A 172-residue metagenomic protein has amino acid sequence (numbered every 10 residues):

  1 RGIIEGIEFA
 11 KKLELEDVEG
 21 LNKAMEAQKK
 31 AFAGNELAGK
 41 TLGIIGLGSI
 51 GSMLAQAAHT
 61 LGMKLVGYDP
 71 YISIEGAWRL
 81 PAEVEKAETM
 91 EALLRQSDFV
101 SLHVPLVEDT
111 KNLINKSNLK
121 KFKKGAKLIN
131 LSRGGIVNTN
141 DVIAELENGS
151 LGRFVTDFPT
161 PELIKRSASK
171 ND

Functional and structural regions predicted by a protein language model:
R1-T41, Q56: Phosphate-binding beta-alpha-beta segment of Rossmann-like dinucleotide-binding domains, i.e., the NAD(P)
T41-G43, K127: Residue in the alpha/beta-hydrolase core beta-strand immediately N-terminal to the catalytic nucleophile
L47-G48: Glycine-rich Rossmann-fold phosphate-binding loop(s) that bind the pyrophosphate of adenine dinucleotide cofactors
G51-S52: N-terminal Rossmann-fold NAD(P) dinucleotide-binding loop
A55, H59, L146: Gly/Ala-rich phosphate-binding loop of Rossmann-like dinucleotide-binding domains, activating on the conserved
G62: Short glycine-rich hinge loops at helix-strand junctions in the catalytic core of two-component histidine kinases
L65-G67: Short beta-strand "acidic-cap" motif of Rossmann-like dinucleotide-binding folds
P70-K170: Rossmann-like adenosine-cofactor binding region
